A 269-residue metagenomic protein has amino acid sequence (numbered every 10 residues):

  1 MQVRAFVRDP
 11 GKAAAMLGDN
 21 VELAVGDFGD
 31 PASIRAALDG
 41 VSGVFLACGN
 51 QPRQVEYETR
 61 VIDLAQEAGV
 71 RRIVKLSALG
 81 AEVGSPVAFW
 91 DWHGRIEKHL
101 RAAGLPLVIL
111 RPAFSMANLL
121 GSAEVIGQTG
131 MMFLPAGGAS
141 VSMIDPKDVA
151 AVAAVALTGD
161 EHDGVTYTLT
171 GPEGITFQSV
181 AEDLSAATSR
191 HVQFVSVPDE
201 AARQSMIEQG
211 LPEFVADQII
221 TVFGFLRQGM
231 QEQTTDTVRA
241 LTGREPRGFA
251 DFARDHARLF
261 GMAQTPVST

Functional and structural regions predicted by a protein language model:
M1-G18, G29-V41, N50-T59, D63-R72 (+4 more regions): Oxidoreductase cofactor-interface core, primarily capturing Rossmann-like NAD(P)-dependent enzymes
L23, R72-I73: A short hydrophobic/small-residue beta-strand
G26: Cofactor-binding loops of NAD(P)H-dependent oxidoreductases, dominated by short-chain dehydrogenase/reductases
A47, L76, G243: Residues lining the SAM
E200-T269: A hydrophobic C-terminal alpha-helical subdomain
